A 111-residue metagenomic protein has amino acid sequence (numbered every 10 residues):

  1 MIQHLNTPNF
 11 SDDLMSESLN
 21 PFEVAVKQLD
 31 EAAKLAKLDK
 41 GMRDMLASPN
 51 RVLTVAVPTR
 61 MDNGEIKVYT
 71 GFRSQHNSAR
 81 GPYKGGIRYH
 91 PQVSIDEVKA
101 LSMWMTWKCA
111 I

Functional and structural regions predicted by a protein language model:
I2-H4, P8-I111: N-terminal ligand-binding/catalytic initiation module
